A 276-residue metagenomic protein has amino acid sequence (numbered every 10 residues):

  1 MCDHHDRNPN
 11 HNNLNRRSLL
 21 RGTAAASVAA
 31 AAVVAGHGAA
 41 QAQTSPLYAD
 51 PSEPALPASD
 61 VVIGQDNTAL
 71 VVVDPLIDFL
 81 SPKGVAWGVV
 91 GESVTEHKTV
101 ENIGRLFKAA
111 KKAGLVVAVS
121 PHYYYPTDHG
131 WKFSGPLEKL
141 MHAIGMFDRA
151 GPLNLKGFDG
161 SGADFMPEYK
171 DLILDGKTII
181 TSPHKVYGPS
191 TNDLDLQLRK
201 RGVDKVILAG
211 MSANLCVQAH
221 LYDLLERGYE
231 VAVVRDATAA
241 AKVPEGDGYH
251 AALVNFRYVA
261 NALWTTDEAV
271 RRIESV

Functional and structural regions predicted by a protein language model:
C2-A32, A42-A69, D78, R105-A113 (+2 more regions): Active-site-adjacent betaalpha module
V71-V73: Short hydrophobic beta-strand that contains or immediately precedes a catalytic carboxylate
L76-P82: Short acidic, Gly/Ser-rich segments with clustered Asp/Glu that frequently serve as metal-coordination loops in enzyme
P82-G91, K132-F133, L224: Surface-exposed, active-site-proximal loop segments in enzymatic domains
G84-A110, L115-V116: A short alpha/beta connector and helix-capping loop motif
L115-H122, V234: Short beta-strand segments at enzyme active-site cores
Y125-H129: Short catalytic/ligand-binding loop motif for oxyanion handling, primarily in non-cytosolic enzymes, centered on
